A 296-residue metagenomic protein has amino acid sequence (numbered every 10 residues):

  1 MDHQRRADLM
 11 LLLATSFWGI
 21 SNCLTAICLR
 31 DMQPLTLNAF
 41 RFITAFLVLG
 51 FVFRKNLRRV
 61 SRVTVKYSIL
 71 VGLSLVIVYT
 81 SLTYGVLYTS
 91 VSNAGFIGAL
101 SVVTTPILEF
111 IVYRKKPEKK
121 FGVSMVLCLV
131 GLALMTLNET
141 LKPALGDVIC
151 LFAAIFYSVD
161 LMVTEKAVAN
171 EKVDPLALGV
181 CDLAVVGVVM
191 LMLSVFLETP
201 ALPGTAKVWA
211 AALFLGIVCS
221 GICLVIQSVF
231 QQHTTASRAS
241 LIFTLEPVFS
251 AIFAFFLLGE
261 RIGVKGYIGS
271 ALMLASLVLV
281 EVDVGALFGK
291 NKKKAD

Functional and structural regions predicted by a protein language model:
M1, L9, N38-I43, G50 (+2 more regions): C-terminal-most transmembrane helix of multi-pass membrane proteins
M1-T36, L73, E139-K166, V188 (+1 more regions): Glycine-/small-residue-enriched transmembrane alpha-helix faces in small-molecule transporters and effluxers
R5-M10, T36-F51, S124-V126, L145-F152 (+1 more regions): Hydrophobic alpha-helical transmembrane segments of multi-pass integral membrane proteins, especially transporters
F17-N22, F53-G98, L134, A210 (+1 more regions): Specific transmembrane alpha-helical segments of multi-pass solute transporters/efflux pumps, especially DMT/EamA
I20, L24-I27, D31, T44-S61 (+5 more regions): Membrane-interface helix-cap regions at the ends of transmembrane helices in multi-pass membrane proteins
N38-F40, A94-L100, T164-G187, S220-F256: Helix-helix packing/entry segments at the starts of transmembrane helices
V48-L57, S101-V123, V248-I268: C-terminal transmembrane-helix exit sites in multi-pass transporters
L49, I69-V71, L75, P117-L137 (+3 more regions): Hydrophobic transmembrane alpha-helices of multi-pass small-molecule transport proteins
